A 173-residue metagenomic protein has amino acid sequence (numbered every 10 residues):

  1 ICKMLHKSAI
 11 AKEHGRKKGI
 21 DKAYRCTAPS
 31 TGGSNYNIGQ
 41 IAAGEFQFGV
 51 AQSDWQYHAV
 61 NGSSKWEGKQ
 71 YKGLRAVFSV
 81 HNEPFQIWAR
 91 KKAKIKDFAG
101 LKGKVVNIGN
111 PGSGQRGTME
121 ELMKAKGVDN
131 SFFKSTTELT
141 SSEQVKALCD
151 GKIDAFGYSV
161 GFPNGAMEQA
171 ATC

Functional and structural regions predicted by a protein language model:
I1-Q52: N-terminal (or domain-start) structured segment
I1-R16, Y24, E83-D150: Bilobed "Venus flytrap"/periplasmic-binding protein-like clamshell domains and structurally analogous long
R16-D21, E67-Q70, V128-D129, Q169-T172: Short, conserved catalytic or adaptor-binding loops enriched in Gly and charged residues
T27, Q47-Q52, Q86-W88, N107-G109 (+2 more regions): Structural recognition of the beta-strand scaffold that forms the well-ordered cores of secreted hydrolase catalytic
F46, S53-Q56, N82, R90-A93 (+2 more regions): Solvent-exposed coil/turn segments that connect beta secondary-structure elements in extracytoplasmic/periplasmic
S53-W55, S64, A93, D129-C173: Pocket-lining segment of extracytoplasmic ligand-binding domains
E67-V80: A structural signal for short loop-to-beta-strand junctions that line the ligand-binding cleft of periplasmic/secreted
